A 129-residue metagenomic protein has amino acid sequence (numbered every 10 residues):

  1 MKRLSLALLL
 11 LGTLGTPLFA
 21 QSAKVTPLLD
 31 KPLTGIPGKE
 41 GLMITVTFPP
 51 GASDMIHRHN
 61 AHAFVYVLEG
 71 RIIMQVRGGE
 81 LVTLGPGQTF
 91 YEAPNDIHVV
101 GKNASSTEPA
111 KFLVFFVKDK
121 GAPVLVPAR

Functional and structural regions predicted by a protein language model:
K2-L42, Q75, Y91, V99 (+2 more regions): A short, N-terminal "cap"/entry segment at the start of jelly-roll beta-barrel domains of the cupin/DSBH fold
L29-A61: N-terminal targeting signals for Sec/Tat export/insertion, comprising classic cleavable signal peptides
L33-P37, F48-P49, G78-N95: Short acidic-glycine-tyrosine-enriched beta hairpin
G38-M43, H62, G79, N95 (+1 more regions): Extracytoplasmic
S53-M55, I73, F90, P94-N103: Histidine-centered metal-chelating micro-motifs
H59-G79, Q88: Glycine- and acidic-residue-biased ligand/ion/polar-headgroup-sensing regions
L81, D96-G121: Ligand-binding loop in jelly-roll beta-barrel domains
